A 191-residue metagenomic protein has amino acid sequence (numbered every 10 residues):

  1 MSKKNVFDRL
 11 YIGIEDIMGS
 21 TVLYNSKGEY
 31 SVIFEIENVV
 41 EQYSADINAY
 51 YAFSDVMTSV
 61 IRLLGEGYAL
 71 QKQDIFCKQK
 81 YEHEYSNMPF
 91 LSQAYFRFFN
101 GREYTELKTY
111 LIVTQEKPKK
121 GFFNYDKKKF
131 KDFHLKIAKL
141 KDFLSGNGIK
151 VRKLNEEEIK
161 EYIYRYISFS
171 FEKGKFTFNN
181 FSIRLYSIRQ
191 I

Functional and structural regions predicted by a protein language model:
M1-I191: Extended, folded cores of ATP/NTP-driven motor/assembly subunits in large transport and secretion machines
